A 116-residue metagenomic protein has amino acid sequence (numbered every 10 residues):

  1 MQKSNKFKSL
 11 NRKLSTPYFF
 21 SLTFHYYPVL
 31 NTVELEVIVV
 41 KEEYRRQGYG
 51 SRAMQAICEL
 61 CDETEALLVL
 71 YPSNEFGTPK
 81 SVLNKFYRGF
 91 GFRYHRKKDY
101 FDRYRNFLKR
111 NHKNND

Functional and structural regions predicted by a protein language model:
M1-T32, E36: Acetyl-CoA-dependent GNAT
K3-K8, G91-K98: Short secondary-structure junctions
L30-E42, V69-Y71: Conserved acetyl-CoA binding element of GNAT-fold acetyltransferases
V40, R46-E59: Conserved acetyl-CoA-binding loop-helix of GNAT-fold acetyltransferases
G48, E65, G91: Short glycine-rich hinge loops at helix-strand junctions in the catalytic core of two-component histidine kinases
L60-F76: Conserved GNAT acetyl-CoA-binding A-motif
V69, K80, K97-D116: C-terminal "cap" of GNAT-fold acetyltransferases
N74-R96: Conserved active-site alpha-helix within GNAT-family acetyltransferase domains
